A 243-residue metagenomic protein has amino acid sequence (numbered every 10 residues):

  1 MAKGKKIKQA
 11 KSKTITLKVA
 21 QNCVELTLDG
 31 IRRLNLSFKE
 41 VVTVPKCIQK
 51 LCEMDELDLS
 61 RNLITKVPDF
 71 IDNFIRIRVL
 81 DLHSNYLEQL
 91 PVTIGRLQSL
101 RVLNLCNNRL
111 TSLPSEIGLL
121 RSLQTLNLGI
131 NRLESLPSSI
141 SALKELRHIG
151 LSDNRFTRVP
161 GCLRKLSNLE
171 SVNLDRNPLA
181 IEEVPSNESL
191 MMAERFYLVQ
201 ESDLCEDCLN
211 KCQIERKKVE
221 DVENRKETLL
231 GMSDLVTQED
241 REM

Functional and structural regions predicted by a protein language model:
M1-T93, V102, S115, T125 (+2 more regions): The feature captures the LRR N-terminal capping module
L110-T111, S115-E183: Ankyrin-repeat and related helical/solenoid repeat scaffolds used for protein-protein interactions
